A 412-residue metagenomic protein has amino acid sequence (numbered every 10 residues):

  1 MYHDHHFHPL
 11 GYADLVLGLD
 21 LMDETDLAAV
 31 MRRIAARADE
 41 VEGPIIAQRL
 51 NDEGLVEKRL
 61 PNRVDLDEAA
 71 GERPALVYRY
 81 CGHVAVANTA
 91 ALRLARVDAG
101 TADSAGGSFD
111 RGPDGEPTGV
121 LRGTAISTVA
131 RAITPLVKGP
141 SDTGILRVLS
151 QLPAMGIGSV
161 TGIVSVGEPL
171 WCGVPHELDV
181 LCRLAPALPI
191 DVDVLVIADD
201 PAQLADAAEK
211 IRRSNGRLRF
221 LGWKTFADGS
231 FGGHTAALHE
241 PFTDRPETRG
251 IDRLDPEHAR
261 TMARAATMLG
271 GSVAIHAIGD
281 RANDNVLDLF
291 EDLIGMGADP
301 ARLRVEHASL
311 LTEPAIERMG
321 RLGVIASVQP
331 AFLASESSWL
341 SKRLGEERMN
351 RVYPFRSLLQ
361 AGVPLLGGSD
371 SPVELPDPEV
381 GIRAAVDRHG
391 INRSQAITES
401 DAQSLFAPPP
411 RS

Functional and structural regions predicted by a protein language model:
M1-D206, G232-I278, A282, A301-R302 (+2 more regions): Divalent metal-binding segments
H8, R217-T235, V324-A334: Non-cysteine beta-strand/loop elements that form the S-adenosyl-L-methionine
P61-N62, H176-V180, E209-I211, H239 (+4 more regions): Short secondary-structure boundary/capping segments
E68-A69, E209-S214, M296: Short, conserved catalytic or adaptor-binding loops enriched in Gly and charged residues
L181-W223, R302-S309, E313, W339-P364: Phosphate/diphosphate-binding loops
A263-A274, I278-L303, H307-A308, E313-R321 (+1 more regions): His/Asp/Glu-enriched, well-ordered alpha-helical/loop segment that forms or immediately abuts the divalent-metal
